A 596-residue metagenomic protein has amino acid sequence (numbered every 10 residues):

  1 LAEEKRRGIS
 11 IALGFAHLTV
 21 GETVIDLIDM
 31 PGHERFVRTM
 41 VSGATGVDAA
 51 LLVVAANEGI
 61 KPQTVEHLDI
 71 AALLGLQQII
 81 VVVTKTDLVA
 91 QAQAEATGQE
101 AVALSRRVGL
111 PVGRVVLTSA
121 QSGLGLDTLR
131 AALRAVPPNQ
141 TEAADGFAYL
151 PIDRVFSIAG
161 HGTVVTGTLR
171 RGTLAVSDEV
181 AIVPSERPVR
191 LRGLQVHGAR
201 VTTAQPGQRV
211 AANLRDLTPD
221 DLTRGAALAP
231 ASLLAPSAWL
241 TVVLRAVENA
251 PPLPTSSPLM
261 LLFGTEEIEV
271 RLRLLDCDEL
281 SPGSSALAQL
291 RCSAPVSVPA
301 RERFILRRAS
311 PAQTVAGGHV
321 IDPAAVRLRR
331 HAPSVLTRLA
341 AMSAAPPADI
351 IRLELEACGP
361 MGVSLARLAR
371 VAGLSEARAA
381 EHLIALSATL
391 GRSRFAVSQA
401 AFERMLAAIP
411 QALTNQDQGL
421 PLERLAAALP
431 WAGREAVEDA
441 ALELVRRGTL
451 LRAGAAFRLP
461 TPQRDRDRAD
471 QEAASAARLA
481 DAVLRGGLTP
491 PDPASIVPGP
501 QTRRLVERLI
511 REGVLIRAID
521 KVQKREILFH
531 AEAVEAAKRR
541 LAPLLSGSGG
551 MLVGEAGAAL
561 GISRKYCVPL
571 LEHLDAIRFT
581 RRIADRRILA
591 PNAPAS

Functional and structural regions predicted by a protein language model:
L1-R38, G46-V54: P-loop NTPase switch module centered on the Walker A-proximal segment
H33-E34, N57-K61, L76, K85-A90 (+7 more regions): Conserved nucleotide-binding/hydrolysis micro-motifs of P-loop NTPases
F36-E58, L68-Q78: Inter-motif core of Ras-like GTPase G domains
D48-V54, L74-D87, E100-S119: Conserved beta-strand/loop subsegment of P-loop NTPase cores
A55-A56, I80-A96, V116-L124, R215 (+5 more regions): G-domain G4 guanine-recognition motif of GTPases
T86, A103-A250: Conserved catalytic-core segments of large NTP-driven translation/proteostasis enzymes
E179-P346, E438, P460-Q463: Beta-strand/loop-dominated core regions that host nucleotide or nucleotide-derived cofactor-binding catalytic loops
P188, A324-S596: C-terminal non-catalytic scaffold/interaction domains in large multidomain proteins
